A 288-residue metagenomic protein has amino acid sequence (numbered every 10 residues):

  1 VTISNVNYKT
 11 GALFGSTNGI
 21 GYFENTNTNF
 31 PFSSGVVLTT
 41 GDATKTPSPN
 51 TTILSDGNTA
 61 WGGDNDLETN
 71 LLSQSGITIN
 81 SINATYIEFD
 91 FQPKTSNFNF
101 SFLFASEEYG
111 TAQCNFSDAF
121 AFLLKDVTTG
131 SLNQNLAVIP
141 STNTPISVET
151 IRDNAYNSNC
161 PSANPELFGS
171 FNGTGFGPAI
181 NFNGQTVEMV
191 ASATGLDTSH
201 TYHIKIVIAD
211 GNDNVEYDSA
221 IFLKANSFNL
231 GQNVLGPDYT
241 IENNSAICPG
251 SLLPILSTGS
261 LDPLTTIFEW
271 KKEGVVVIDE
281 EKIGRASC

Functional and structural regions predicted by a protein language model:
V1-L235: Aromatic (Trp/Tyr/Phe) and Gly/Pro-enriched flexible surface segments
S96-F98, S251-I255: Structural beta-strand segments of beta-rich domains
F116, S162, P249-G250, K272: Disulfide-rich extracellular modules and peptides
N157, N244-S245, I267: Disulfide-stabilized extracellular ectodomain repeats and their linkers
N159-P161, I247-P249, S287: Sequence contexts marking disulfide-bonded cysteines in secreted/extracellular proteins
D197, E242-L252: Short, solvent-exposed loop/linker segments at the N-terminal edge of repeated beta-sheet extracellular domains
L235-N244, K272: Surface-exposed, proline-enriched loop/turn segments that connect beta strands in immunoglobulin-like
L253-S287: Surface-exposed, flexible coil segments in extracellular/virion-facing regions
